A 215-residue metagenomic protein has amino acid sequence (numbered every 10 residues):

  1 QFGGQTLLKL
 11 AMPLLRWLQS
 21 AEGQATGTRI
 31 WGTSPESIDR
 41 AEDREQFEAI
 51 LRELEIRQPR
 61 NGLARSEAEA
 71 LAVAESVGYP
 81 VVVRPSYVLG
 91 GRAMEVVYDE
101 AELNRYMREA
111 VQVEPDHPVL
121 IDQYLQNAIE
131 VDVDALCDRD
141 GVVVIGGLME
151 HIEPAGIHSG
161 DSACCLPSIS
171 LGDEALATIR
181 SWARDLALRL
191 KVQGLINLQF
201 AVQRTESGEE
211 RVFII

Functional and structural regions predicted by a protein language model:
Q1-I215: N-terminal beta-alpha lobe that positions the nucleotide/phosphoryl donor in ATP/NTP-coupled carboxylate activation
